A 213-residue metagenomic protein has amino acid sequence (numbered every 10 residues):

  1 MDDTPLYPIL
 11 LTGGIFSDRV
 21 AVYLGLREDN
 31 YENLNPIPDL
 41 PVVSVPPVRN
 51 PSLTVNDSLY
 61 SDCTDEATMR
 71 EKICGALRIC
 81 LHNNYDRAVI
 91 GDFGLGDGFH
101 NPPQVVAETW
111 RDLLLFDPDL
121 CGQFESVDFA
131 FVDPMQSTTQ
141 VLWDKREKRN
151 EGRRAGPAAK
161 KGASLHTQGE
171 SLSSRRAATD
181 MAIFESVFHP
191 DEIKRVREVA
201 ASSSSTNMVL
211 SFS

Functional and structural regions predicted by a protein language model:
M1-A88, D92-S213: Macrodomain-like recognition of ADP-ribose-binding/processing modules
